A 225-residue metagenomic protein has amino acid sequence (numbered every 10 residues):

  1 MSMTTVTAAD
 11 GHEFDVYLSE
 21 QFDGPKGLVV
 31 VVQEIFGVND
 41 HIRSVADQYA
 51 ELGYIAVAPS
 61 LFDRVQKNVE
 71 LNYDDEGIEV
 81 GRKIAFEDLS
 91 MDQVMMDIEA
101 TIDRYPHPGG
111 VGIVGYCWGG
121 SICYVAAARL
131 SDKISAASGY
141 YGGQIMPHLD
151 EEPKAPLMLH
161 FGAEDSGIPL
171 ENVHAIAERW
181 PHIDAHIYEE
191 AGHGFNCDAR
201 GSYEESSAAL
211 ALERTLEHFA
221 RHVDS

Functional and structural regions predicted by a protein language model:
M1-S225: N-terminal cap/leader regions of alpha/beta-hydrolase-fold enzymes, predominantly small-molecule hydrolases
